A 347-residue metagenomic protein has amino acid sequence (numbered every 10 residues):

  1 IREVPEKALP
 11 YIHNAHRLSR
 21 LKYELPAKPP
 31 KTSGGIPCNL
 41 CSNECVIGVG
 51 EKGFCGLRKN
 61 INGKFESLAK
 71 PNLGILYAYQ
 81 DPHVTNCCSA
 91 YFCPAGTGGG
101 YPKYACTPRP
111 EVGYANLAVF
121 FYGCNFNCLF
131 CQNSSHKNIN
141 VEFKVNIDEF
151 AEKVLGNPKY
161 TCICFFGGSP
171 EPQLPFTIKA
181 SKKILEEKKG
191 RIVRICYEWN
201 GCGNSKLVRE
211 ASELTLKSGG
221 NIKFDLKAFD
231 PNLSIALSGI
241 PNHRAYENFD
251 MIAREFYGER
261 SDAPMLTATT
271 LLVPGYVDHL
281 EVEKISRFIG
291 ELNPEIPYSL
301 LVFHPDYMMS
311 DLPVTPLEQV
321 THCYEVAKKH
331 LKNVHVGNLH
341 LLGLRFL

Functional and structural regions predicted by a protein language model:
I1-V49, G258-A263, L272-L347: Auxiliary Fe-S-binding modules of radical SAM enzymes
L9-Y11, I36-N39, V46-H83: Hydrophobic scaffolds flanking metal-cofactor catalytic centers in soluble metalloenzymes
G35-L57, F120-S134, L347: Local cysteine-cluster metal-coordination motifs and their immediate loop/turn environment, predominantly Fe-S cluster
P37-L40, A118, C164, K223-D225: Structured core elements
N60-S218: Conserved Radical SAM active-site core
V119, C128, F224, Y298 (+1 more regions): Conserved, mostly hydrophobic/aromatic
V145-V314: Conserved AdoMet/S-adenosylmethionine-binding subsite of the radical SAM
